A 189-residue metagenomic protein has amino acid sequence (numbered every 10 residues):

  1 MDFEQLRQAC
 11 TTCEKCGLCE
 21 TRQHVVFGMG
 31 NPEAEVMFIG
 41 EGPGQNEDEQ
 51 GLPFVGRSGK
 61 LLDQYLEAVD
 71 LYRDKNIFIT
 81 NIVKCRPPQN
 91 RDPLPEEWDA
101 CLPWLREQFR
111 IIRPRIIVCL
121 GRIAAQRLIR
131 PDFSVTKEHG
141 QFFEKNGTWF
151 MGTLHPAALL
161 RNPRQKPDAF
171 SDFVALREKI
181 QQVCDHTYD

Functional and structural regions predicted by a protein language model:
M1-D189: A polyanion-binding, active-site-adjacent surface
